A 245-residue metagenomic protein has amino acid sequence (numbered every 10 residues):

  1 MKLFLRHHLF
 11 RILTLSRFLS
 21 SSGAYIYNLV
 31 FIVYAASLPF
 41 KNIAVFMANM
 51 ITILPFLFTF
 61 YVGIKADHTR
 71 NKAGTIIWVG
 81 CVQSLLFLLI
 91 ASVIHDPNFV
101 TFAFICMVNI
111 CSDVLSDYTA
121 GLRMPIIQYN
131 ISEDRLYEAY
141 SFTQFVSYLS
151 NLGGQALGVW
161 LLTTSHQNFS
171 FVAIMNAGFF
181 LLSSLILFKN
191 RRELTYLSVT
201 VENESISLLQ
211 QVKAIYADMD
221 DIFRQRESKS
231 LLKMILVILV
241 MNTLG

Functional and structural regions predicted by a protein language model:
M1-F10, E193-I235: Juxtamembrane intracellular "pre-TM" segments in multi-pass secondary transporters
H7, L38-P39, H68-T69, N130-E133 (+1 more regions): Helix-loop interface residues and adjacent transmembrane-helix termini in multi-pass membrane transporters, primarily
I12-N28, M50-I64, A73-Q83, F104-T163 (+4 more regions): Substrate-agnostic recognition of the 12-TM MFS/MFS-like secondary transporter fold
L29-I43: Short amphipathic helix-loop junctions that connect adjacent transmembrane helices in Major Facilitator Superfamily/SLC
F40, V93-N98, L162, H166 (+1 more regions): Short helix-capping/hinge motifs at transmembrane helix termini and TM-loop junctions
F40-N49, S141: Small-residue hotspots at the loop-to-helix junctions and early N-terminal turns of transmembrane alpha-helices
C81-F99: C-terminal ends and interior cores of transmembrane alpha-helices in multi-pass membrane transporters/permeases
A173, G178-E204: Helix-loop junctions on the cytosolic side of multi-pass membrane transporters, especially the intracellular loop
